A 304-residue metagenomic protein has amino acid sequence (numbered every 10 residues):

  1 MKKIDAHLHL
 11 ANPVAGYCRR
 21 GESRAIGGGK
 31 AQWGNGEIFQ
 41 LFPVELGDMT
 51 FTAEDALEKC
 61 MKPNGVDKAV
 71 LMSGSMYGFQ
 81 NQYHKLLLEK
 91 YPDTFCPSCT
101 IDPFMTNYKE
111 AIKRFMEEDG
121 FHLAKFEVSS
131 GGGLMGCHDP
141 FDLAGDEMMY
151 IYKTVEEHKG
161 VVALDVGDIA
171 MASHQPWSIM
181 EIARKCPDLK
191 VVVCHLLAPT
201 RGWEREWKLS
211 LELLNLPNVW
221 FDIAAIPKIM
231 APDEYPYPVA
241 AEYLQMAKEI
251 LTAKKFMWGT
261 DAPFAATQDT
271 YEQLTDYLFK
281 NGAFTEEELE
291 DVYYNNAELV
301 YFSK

Functional and structural regions predicted by a protein language model:
M1-A6, A15-P63, K68, Q245-M257 (+1 more regions): Mid-to-C-terminal alpha-helical segments outside catalytic/metal-binding sites
K3, A69, F95-P97, V162 (+4 more regions): Hydrophobic/aromatic residues located in beta-strands of well-ordered beta-sheets within soluble catalytic
H7, M61, H84, F115 (+5 more regions): Conserved, mostly hydrophobic/aromatic
H7-P13, D165, H195: Histidine-centered divalent metal-coordination motifs
A11-P13, M76-F79, F104-N107, G131-G133 (+4 more regions): Active-site environment of divalent metal-dependent phosphoester hydrolases
F51-K59, M105-M116, E206: Short, acidic/polar
D67-K68, S75-A170, D222-I226: Active-site gating/metal-coordination segments in enzymes
L123, P140-M257: Catalytic pocket-lining loop regions of alpha/beta-barrel enzymes, especially the amidohydrolase/enolase/GH5 lineages
